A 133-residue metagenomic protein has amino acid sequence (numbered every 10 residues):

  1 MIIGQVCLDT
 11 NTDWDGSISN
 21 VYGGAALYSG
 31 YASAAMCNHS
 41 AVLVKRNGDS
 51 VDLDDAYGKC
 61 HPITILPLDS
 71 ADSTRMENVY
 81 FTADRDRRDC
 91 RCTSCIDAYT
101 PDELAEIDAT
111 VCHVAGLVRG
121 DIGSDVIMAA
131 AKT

Functional and structural regions predicted by a protein language model:
M1, K132-T133: Short intrinsically disordered, low-complexity coil segments enriched in acidic
M1-C7: Short, hydrophobic/glycine-enriched beta-strand segments
I2, V21-Y22: Short glycine/serine/threonine-biased micro-segments
L8-N20, A35-G116, G120, D125-K132: Conserved N-terminal subdomain of the carbohydrate kinase-like
G24-A35: Histidine-anchored nucleotide/phosphate-binding helix
